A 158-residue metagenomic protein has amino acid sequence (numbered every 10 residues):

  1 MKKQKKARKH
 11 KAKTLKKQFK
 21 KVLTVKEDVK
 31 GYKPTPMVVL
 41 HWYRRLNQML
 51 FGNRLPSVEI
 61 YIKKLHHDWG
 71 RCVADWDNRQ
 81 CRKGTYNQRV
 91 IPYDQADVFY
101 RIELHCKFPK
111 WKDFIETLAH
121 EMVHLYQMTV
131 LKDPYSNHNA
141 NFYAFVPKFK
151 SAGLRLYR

Functional and structural regions predicted by a protein language model:
M1-E116, L125-R158: Active-site-proximal or metal-binding-adjacent scaffold patches in catalytic folds
E121: Walker B catalytic acidic pair
